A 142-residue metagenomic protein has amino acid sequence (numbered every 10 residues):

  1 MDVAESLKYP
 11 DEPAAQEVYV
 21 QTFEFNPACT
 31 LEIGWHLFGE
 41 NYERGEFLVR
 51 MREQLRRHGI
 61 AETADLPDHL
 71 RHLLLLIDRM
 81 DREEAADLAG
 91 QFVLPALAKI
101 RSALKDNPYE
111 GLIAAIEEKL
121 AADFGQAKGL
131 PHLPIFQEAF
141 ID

Functional and structural regions predicted by a protein language model:
M1-L70, L75-D142: Charged, alpha-helix-forming regions
